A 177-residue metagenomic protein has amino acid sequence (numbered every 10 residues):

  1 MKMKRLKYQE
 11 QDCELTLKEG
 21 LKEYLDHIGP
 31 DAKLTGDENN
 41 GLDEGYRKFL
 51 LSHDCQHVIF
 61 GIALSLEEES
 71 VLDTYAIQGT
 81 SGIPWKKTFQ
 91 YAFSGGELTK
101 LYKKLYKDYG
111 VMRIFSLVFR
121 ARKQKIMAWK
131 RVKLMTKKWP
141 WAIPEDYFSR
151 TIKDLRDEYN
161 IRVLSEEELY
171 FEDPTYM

Functional and structural regions predicted by a protein language model:
K2-P144: Core of folded catalytic or high-affinity ligand/protein-binding domains in predominantly eukaryotic proteins
R120-M177: Long, solvent-exposed, polar/charged low-complexity segments
